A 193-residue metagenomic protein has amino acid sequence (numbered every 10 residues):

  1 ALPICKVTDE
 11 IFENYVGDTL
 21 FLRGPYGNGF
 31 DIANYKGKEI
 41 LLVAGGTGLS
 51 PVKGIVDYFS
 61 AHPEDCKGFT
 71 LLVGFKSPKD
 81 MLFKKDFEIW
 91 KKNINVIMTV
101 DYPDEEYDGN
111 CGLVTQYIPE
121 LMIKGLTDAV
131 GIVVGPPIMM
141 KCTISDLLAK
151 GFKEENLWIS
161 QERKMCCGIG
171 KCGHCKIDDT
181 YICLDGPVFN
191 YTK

Functional and structural regions predicted by a protein language model:
A1-L41: FAD-binding FR-type
T19, K38-E39, D65-T70, N95 (+2 more regions): Residues at the starts of beta-strands that form the adenosine-phosphate
G24, A44, V73-K76, M98-V100: Short, structured patches in soluble enzyme cores that scaffold and shape functional sites
A33-K36, P63, G125: Short, flexible hinge/linker loops that cap or flank conserved catalytic cores
E39-L49: Short, glycine-rich nucleotide/cofactor-binding loops
T47-V52, M139: Hydrophobic/small residue at the entry helix of a nucleotide-binding pocket
P51-A61: Histidine-anchored nucleotide/phosphate-binding helix
S77-K193: Reductase modules of NAD(P)H-dependent flavoproteins
